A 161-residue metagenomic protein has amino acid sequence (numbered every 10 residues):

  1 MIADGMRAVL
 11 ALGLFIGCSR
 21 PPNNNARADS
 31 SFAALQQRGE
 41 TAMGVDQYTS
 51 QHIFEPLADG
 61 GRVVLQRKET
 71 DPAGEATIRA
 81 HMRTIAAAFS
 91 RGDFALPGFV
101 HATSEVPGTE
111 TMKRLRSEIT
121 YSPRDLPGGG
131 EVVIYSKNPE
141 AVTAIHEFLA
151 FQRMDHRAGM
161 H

Functional and structural regions predicted by a protein language model:
A3-A11: Sec-dependent signal peptide recognition, specifically the positively charged N-region followed immediately by
A11-S19: Hydrophobic h-region of N-terminal signal peptides that target proteins for export in Gram-negative bacteria
C18-H161: Intrinsically disordered, low-complexity terminal tails/loops enriched in metal-binding residues
